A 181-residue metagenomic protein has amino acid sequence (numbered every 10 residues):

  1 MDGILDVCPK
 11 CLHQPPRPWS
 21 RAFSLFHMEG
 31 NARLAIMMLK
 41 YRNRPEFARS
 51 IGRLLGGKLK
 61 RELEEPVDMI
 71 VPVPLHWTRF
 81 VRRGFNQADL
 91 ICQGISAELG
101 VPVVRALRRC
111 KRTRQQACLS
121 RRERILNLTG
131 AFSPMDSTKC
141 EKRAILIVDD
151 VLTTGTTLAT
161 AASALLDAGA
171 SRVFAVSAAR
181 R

Functional and structural regions predicted by a protein language model:
M1-D149, T153-R181: Glycine-rich phosphate/pyrophosphate-handling loop used in enzymes and phosphotransfer proteins
